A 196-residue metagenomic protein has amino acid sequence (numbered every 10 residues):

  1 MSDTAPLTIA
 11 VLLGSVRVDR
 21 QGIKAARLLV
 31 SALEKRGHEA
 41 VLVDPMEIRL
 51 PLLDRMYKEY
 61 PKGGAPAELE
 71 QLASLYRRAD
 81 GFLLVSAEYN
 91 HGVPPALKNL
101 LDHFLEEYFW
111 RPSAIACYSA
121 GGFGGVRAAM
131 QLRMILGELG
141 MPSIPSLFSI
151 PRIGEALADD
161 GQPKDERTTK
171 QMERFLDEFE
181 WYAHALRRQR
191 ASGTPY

Functional and structural regions predicted by a protein language model:
M1-N99, E106, Q162-Y196: N-terminal beta1-alpha1-beta2 submodule of the flavodoxin-like/Rossmannoid cofactor-binding fold
A5-V11, P112, P151-D160: A short small-residue
I48-R49, M56, A65, F104 (+4 more regions): Glycine-rich, flexible loop/turn motifs
D80-F82, R111-A114: Short, surface-exposed connector motifs at secondary-structure boundaries
N99-E107, M134-E138: A glycine- and small-aliphatic-rich helix-loop capping segment at beta-alpha/alpha-beta transitions that lines
P112-I153, E166-K170: Short, glycine-/small-residue-rich phosphate/pyrophosphate-handling segment
